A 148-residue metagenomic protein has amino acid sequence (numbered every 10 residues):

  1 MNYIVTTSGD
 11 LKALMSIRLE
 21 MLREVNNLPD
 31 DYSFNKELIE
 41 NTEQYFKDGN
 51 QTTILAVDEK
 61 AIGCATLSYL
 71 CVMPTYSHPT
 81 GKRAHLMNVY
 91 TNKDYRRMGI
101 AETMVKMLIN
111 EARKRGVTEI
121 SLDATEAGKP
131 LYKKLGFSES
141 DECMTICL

Functional and structural regions predicted by a protein language model:
N2-S16: A short beta-loop-alpha structural element at the N-terminal edge of CoA-dependent acyl/N-acetyltransferase catalytic
L22-T42: Conserved GNAT-fold acetyl-CoA-binding loop/helix
E43-L55, H85: A short helix-loop-beta-strand connector motif used in the catalytic cores of GNAT acetyltransferases and, in some
L55, K60-Y69, H85, Y90: Conserved beta-strand in the GNAT
C71-L86, R96, S140: A conserved beta-turn-beta hairpin within the catalytic core of GNAT-like acetyltransferases that forms part
Y95, G99-M107: Conserved acetyl-CoA pyrophosphate-binding loop and the N-cap/start of the following alpha-helix in GNAT-like
V105, A112-A124: Conserved GNAT acetyl-CoA-binding A-motif
I120-P130, T145-L148: Conserved beta-strand-loop-alpha-helix junction that forms the acyl-donor binding cleft
